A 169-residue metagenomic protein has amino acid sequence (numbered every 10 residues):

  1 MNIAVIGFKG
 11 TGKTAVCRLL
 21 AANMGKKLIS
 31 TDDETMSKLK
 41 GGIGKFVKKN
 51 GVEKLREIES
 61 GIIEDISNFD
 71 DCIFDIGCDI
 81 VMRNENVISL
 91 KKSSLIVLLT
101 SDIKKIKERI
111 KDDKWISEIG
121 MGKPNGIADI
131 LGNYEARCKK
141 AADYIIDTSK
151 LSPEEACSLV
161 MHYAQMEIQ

Functional and structural regions predicted by a protein language model:
V5: Hydrophobic anchor at the beta1->P-loop junction of P-loop NTPases
F8: P-loop (Walker A) phosphate-binding loop of NTP-binding proteins
T11: ATP-binding Walker
T14: Walker A/P-loop
L19, N23, F69, E135-Q169: NTP-dependent small-molecule kinase module
A22-T31: Post-Walker A helix-loop "phosphate-sensing" segment adjacent to the P-loop in P-loop NTPases
S30-V81, E85-I88, I116: ATP-dependent small-molecule kinase phosphotransfer cores that center on conserved nucleotide phosphate-binding segments
K92-R137: A glycine- and Lys/Arg-enriched "phosphate-lid" helix/loop adjacent to the NTP-binding pocket of small-molecule kinases
